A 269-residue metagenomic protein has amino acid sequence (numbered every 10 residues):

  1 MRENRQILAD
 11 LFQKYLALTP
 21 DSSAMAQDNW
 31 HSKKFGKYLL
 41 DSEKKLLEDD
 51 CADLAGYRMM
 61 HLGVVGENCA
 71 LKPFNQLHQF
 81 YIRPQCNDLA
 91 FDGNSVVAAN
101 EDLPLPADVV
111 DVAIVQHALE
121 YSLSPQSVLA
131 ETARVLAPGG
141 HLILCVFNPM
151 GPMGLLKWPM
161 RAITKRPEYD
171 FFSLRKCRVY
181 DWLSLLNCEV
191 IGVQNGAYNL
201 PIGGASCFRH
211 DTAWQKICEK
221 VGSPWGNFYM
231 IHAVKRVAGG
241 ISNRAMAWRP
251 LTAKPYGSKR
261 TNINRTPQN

Functional and structural regions predicted by a protein language model:
R2-A52: Class I SAM-dependent methyltransferase Rossmann-like catalytic core, especially the SAM/SAH-binding loop
K45, D49-L103: Class I SAM-dependent methyltransferase SAM/SAH-binding core
E101-A113: A short acidic, Gly/Pro-enriched loop at the edge of an enzyme's catalytic core that lines a small-molecule cofactor
Q126-H141: A short glycine-rich, Lys/Arg-flanked "PGG" loop and its adjoining helix->strand segment in the class I
H141-D170: Conserved class I S-adenosyl-L-methionine
P159, D170-V193: Short alpha-helix
E189-Q215, P224-W225: Conserved catalytic loop of SAM-dependent methyltransferase domains
A213-N269: C-terminal lobe and adjacent flexible extensions of AdoMet/dcAdoMet transferase-like proteins
